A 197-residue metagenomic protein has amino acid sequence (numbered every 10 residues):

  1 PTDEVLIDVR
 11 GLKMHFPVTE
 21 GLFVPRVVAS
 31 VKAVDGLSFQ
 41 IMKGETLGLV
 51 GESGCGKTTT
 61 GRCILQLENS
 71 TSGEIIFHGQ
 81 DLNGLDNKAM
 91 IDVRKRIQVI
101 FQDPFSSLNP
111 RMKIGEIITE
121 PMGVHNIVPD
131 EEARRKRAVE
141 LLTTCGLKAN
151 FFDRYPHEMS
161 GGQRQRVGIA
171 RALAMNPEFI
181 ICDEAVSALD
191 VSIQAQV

Functional and structural regions predicted by a protein language model:
V50-G51: The feature captures the beta-strand-to-loop junction immediately N-terminal to the Walker
L65: Helix-to-loop junction immediately C-terminal to a conserved catalytic motif
G73-D81, V93: Conserved ABC transporter NBD signature motif
D81, E132-N150: Conserved ABC ATPase "signature" region
Y155-M159, Q163: Conserved ABC ATPase signature
I169, V197: Hydrophobic anchor residue at the start of the ABC signature
N176: Conserved catalytic motifs of ABC-family nucleotide-binding domains
